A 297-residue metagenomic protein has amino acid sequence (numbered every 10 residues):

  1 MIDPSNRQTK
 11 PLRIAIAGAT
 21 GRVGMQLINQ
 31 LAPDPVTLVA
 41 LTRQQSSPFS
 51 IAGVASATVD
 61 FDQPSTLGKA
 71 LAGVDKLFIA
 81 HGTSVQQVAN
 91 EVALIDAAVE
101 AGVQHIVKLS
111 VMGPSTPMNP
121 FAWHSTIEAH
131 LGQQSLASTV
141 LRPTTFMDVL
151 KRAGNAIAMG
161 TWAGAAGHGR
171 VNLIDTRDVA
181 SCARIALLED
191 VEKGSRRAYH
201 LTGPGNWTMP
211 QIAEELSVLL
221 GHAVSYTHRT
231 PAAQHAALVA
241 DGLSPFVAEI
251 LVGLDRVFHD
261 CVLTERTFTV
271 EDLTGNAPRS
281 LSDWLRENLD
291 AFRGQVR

Functional and structural regions predicted by a protein language model:
I2-F49, D62-P64, A72-V74, T83-V92 (+6 more regions): Oxidoreductase cofactor-interface core, primarily capturing Rossmann-like NAD(P)-dependent enzymes
I2-R7, A232-R297: A hydrophobic C-terminal alpha-helical subdomain
A57-V59: Cofactor-binding loops of NAD(P)H-dependent oxidoreductases, dominated by short-chain dehydrogenase/reductases
